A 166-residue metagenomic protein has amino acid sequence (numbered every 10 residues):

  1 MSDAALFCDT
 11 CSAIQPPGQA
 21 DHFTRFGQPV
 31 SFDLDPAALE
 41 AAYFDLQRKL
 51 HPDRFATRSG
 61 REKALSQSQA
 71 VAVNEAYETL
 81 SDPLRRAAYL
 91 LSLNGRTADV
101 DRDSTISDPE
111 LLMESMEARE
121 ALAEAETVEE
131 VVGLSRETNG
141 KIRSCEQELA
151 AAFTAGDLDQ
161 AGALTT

Functional and structural regions predicted by a protein language model:
M1-T166: C-terminal accessory/regulatory regions appended to core domains
